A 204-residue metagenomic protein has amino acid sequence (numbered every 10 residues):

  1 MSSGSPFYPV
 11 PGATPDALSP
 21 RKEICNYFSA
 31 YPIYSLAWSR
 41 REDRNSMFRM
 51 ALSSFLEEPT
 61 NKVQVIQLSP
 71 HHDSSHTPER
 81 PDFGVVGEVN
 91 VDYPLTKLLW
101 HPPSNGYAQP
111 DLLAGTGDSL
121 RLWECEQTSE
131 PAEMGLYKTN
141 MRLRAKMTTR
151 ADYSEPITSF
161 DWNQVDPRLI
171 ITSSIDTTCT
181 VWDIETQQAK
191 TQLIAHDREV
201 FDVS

Functional and structural regions predicted by a protein language model:
S2-Y27, R41-E88, W123-N140: Beta-propeller domains
N26-I33, E88-L95, R142-I157, I194-V200: WD40/WD-repeat beta-propeller blade N-cap
W38-M47, L99-Q109, F160-P167, T186 (+2 more regions): Loop/turn segments within WD40 beta-propeller blades
M50-L56, L112-G117, I170-S174: Conserved beta-strand element within WD40/beta-propeller blades
L56-Q64, T96, D118-R121, E155-T158 (+2 more regions): Short coil/turn segments within WD40 beta-propeller repeats
S75-L112: Glycine-rich, N-terminal phosphate-binding loop and its surrounding beta-alpha-beta segment
P102, P110-A114, S119-P131: Eukaryotic regulatory low-complexity N-terminal regions enriched in Ser/Thr, Pro, acidic
K146-D152, P156-Q187: Intrinsically disordered, low-complexity linker/loop segments enriched in Gly/Pro and charged/polar residues
